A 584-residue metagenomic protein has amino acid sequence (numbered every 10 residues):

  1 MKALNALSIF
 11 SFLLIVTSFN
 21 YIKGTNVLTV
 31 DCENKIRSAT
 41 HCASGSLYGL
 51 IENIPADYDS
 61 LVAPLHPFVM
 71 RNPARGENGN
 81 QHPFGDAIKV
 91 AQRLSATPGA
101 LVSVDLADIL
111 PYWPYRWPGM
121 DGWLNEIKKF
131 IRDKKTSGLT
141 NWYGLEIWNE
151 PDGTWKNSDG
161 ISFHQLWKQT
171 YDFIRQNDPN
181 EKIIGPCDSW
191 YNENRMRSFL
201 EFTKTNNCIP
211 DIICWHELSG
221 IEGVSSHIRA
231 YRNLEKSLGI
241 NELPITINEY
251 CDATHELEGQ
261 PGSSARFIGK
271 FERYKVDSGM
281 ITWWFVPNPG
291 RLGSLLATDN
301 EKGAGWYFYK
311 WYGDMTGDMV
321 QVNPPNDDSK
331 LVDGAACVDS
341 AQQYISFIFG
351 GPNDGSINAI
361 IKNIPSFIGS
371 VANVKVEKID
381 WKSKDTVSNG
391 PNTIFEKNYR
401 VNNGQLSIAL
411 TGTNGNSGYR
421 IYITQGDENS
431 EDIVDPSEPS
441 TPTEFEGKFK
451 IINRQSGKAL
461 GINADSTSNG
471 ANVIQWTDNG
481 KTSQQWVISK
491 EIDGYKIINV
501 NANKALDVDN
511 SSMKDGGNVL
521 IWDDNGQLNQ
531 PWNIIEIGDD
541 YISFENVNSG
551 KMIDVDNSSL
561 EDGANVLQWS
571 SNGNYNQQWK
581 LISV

Functional and structural regions predicted by a protein language model:
A3-N20: Cleavable N-terminal signal peptides of Sec/SRP-targeted secreted and luminal proteins
F19-G144, Q165-G185, N241, E301-E444: Non-catalytic accessory regions flanking glycosidase/transglycosidase catalytic cores in CAZymes
E52, G76, P151, S219 (+3 more regions): Flexible, active-site-proximal loop/turn residues at the rims of small-molecule/cofactor binding pockets and catalytic
N53-I54, Y112-L234, L238, Y250-F267 (+2 more regions): Active-site cleft segment of glycoside hydrolase catalytic domains centered on the general acid/base Glu
L243-E249: Active-site neighborhood of phospho(di)ester-bond hydrolases with catalytic His/Asp-centered motifs
Q260-L295: Substrate-binding cleft of secreted/luminal carbohydrate-active enzymes
I433-V584: Lectin-like carbohydrate-binding module/patch detector with strong preference for beta-trefoil
